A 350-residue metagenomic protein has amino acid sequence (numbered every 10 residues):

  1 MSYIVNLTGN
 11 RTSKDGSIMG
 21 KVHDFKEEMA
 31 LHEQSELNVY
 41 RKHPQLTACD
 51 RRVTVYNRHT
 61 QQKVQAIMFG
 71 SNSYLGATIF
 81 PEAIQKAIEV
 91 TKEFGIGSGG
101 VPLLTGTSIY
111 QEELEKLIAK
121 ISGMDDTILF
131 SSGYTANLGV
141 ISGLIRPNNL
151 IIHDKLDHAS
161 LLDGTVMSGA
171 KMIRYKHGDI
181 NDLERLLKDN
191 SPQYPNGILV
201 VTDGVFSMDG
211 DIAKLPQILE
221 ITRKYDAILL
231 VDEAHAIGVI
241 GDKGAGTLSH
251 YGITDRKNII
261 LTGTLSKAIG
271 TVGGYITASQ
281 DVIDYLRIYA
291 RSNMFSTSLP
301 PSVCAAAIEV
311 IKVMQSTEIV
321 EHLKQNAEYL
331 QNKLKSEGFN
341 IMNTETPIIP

Functional and structural regions predicted by a protein language model:
M1-T12, V22, K26-F94: N-terminal "arm"/small-domain region of PLP-dependent enzymes with the aminotransferase-like
S73, I173, H177-V231: Active-site phosphate-binding strand-loop segment of PLP-dependent enzymes
Q85-S132: Conserved N-terminal alpha-helix of the aminotransferase class I/II PLP-enzyme fold
V140-A159: Conserved PLP-anchoring active-site segment centered on the Schiff-base-forming lysine
K243, S249-Y285: Active-site PLP attachment segment
S302-E321, N332-S336: Amphipathic alpha-helix from the class-I
K324-E328, K335-P350: Conserved PLP-binding catalytic core of the aspartate aminotransferase-like
